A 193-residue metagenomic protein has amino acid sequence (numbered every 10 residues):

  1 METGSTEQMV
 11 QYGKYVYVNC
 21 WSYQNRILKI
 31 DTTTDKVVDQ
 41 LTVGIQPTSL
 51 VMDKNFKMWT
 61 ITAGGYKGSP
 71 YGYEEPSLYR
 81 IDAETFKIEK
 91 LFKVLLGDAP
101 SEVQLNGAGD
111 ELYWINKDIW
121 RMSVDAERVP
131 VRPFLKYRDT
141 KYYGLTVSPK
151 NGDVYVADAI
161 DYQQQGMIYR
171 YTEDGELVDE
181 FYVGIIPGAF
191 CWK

Functional and structural regions predicted by a protein language model:
M1, D35-L41, K87-L95, R128-R138 (+1 more regions): A short beta-strand motif characteristic of beta-propeller blades
G4-Q11, I45-D53, G97-G107, D139-V147 (+1 more regions): Repeated scaffold domains used in trafficking and secretory/extracellular systems, primarily beta-propellers
G13-K14, N55-K57, A108-D110, K150-G152: Short coil/turn segments that connect the beta-strands within blades of beta-propeller domains
V18, W59-T62, Y113-I115, V156: Residue position within the beta-strands of beta-propeller blades
S22-N25, G64-S69, D118-W120, I160-Q164: Short glycine/acidic-enriched loop and turn motifs that connect beta-strands
R26-K29, P76-Y79, D118-W120, M167-Y169: A short loop-to-beta-strand structural motif that recurs across blades of beta-propeller domains
D31, D82, S123-D125, Y169-T172: Structural recognition of the beta-propeller blade-terminating site
M167-K193: Blade-level signature of beta-propeller repeat domains, shared across WD40, Kelch, NHL, RCC1 and BNR/Asp-box propellers
